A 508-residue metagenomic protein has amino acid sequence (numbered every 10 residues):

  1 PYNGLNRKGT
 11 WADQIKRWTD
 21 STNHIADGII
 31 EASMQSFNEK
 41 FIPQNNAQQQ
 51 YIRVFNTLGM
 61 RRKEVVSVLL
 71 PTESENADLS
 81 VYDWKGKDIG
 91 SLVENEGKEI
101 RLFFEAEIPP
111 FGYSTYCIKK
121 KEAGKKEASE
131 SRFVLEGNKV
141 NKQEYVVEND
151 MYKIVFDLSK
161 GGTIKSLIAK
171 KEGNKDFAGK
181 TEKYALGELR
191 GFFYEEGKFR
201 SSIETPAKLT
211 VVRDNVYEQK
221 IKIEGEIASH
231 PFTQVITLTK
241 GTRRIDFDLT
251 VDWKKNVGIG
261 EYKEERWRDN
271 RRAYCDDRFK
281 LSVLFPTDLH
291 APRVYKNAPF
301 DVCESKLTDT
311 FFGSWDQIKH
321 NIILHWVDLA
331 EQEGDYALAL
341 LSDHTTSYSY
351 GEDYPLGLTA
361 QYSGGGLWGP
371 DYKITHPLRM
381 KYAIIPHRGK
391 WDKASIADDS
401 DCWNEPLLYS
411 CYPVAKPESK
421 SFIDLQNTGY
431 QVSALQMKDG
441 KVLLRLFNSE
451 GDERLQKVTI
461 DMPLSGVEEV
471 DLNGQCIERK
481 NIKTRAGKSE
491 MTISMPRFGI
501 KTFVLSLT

Functional and structural regions predicted by a protein language model:
P1-S21: Short His/Asp/Glu-rich catalytic/ion-coordination signatures at enzyme active sites or charged loops
D27, E31, Q35-Y51, F55-T508: C-terminal (or distal) subdomains of carbohydrate-active enzymes
